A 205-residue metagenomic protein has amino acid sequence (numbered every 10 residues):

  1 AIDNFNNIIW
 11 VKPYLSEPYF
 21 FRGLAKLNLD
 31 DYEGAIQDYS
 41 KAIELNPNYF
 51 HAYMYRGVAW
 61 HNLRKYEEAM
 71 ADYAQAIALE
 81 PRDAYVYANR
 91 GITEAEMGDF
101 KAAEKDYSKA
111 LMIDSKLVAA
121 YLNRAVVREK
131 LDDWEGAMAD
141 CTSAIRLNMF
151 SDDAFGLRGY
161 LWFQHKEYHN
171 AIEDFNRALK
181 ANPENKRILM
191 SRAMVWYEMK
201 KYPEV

Functional and structural regions predicted by a protein language model:
A1-V205: Alpha-helical tetratricopeptide repeat
